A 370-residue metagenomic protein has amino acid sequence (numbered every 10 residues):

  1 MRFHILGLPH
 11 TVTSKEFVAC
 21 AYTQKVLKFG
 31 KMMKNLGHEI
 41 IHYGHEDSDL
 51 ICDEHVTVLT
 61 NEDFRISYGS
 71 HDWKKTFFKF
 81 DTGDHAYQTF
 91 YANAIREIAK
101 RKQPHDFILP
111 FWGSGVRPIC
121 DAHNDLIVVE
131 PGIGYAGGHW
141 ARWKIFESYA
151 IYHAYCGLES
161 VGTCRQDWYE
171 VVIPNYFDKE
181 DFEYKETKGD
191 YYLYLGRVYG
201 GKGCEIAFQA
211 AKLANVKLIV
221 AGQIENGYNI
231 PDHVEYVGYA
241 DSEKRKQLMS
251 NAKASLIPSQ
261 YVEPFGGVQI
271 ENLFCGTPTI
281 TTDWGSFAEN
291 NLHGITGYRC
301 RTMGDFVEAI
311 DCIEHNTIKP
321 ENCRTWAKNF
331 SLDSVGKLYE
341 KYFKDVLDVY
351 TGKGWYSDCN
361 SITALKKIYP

Functional and structural regions predicted by a protein language model:
M1-P370: Catalytic cores of nucleotide-sugar-dependent glycosyltransferases that transfer UDP/GDP/TDP-activated
